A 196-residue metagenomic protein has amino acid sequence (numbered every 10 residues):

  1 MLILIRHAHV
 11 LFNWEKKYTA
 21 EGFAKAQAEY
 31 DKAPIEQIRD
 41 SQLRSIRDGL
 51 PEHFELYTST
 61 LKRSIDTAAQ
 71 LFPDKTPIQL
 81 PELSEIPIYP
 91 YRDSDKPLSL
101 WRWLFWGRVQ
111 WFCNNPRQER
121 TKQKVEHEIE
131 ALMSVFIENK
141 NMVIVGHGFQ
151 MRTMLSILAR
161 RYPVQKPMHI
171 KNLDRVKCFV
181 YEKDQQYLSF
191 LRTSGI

Functional and structural regions predicted by a protein language model:
M1-E82, W101-E130, L173: Active-site-proximal alpha-helix that buttresses catalytic centers in soluble enzyme cores
L2-I3, F54, E138-G148: Generic beta-sheet signal
A8-L11, K62-S64, S84-I86, G148-M151 (+2 more regions): Short, solvent-exposed loop/turn segments at secondary-structure junctions
G22-K25, Y162-R192: Domain-level recognition of soluble alpha/beta enzyme cores, biased toward histidine phosphatases/phosphomutases
Q70, D74, V135, I157-R161: Active-site catalytic microenvironments for nucleophilic, acid-base chemistry
E82-P97: Signature for phosphate-centric chemistry
K96-F112, Q185-I196: A polyampholytic, Gly/Pro-enriched intrinsically disordered region
T153-L155: Catalytic DNA-binding helix-loop module of base-excision-repair DNA glycosylases/AP lyases
